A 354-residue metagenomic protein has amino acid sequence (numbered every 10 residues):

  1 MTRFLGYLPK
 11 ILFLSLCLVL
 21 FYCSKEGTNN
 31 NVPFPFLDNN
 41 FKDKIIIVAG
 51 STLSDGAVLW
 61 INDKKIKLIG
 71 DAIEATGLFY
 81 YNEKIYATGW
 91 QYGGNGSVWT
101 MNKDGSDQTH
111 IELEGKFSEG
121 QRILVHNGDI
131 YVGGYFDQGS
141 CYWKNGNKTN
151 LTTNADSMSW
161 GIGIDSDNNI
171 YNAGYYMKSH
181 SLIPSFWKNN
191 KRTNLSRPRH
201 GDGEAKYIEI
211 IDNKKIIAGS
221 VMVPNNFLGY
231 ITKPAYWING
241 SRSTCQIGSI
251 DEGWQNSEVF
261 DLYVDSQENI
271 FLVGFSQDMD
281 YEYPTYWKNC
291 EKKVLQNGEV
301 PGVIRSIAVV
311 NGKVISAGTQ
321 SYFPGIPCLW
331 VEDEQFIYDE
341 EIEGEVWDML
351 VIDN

Functional and structural regions predicted by a protein language model:
M1-L12: Bacterial N-terminal signal peptides that target proteins for export
V19-Y22: C-terminal motif of bacterial Sec signal peptides marking the signal peptidase cleavage site
S24-G27: Bacterial signal peptide processing site
N30-N354: Residue-level hotspots at or immediately adjacent to binding/recognition sites across diverse folds
